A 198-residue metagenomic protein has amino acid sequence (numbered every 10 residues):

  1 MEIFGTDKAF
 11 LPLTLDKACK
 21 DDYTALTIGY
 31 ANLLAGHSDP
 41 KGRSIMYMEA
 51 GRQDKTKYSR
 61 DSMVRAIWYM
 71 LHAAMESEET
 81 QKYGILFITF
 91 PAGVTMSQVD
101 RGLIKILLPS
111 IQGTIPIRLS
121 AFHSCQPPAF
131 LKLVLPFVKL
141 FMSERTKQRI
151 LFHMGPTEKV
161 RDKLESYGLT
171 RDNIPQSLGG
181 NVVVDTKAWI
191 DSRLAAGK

Functional and structural regions predicted by a protein language model:
M1-K198: Basic, amphipathic alpha-helical/coil surface patches used to engage anionic, phosphate-bearing ligands and membranes
